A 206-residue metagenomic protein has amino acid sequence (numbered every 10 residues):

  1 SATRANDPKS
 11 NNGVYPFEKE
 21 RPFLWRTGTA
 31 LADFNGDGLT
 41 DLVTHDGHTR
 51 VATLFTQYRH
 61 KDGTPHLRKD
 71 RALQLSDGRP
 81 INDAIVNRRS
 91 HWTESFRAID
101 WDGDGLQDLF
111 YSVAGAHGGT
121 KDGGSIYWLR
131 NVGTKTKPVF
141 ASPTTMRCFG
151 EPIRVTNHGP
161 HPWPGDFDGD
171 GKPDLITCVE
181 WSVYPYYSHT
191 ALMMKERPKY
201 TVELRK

Functional and structural regions predicted by a protein language model:
S1-R4, R50-L75, T120-T145, V183-K206: Beta-propeller blade repeat segments, especially FG-GAP/WD-type strand-to-loop junctions in 6- to 7-bladed propeller
T3-A30, S76-R97, C148-W163: Repeat-based blade/solenoid architectures
E18-R21, H45, I85-R88, A116-D122 (+2 more regions): Short consensus segments that form the blades of beta-propeller domains, in both extracellular/periplasmic
T29, L42, F96, L109 (+3 more regions): Hydrophobic strand positions within the blades of repeat-based beta-sheet folds
G36-H45, G103-V113, G169-C178: Acidic/hydrophobic-patterned starts of short beta strands in beta-sheet-rich repeat architectures
T49, A114-A116, E180-S182: Structural signature of outer-membrane beta-barrel domains
R97-W101, L129, F167: Catalytic domains of carbohydrate-active enzymes that cleave complex glycans
